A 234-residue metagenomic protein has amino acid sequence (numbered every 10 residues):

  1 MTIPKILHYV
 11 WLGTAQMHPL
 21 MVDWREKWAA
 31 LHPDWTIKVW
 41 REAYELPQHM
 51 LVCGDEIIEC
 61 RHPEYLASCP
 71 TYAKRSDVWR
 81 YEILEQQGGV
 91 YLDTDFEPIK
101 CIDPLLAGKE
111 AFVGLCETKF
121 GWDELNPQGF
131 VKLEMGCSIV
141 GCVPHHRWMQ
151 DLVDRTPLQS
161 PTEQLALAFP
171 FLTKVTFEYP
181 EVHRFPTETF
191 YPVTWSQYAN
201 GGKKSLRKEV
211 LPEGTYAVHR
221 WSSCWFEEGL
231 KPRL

Functional and structural regions predicted by a protein language model:
M1-S76, L92-L234: Glycosyltransferase-associated regions of secretory-pathway enzymes, highlighting luminal stem/catalytic domains
D77-G89: Small-residue hinge/turn detector
